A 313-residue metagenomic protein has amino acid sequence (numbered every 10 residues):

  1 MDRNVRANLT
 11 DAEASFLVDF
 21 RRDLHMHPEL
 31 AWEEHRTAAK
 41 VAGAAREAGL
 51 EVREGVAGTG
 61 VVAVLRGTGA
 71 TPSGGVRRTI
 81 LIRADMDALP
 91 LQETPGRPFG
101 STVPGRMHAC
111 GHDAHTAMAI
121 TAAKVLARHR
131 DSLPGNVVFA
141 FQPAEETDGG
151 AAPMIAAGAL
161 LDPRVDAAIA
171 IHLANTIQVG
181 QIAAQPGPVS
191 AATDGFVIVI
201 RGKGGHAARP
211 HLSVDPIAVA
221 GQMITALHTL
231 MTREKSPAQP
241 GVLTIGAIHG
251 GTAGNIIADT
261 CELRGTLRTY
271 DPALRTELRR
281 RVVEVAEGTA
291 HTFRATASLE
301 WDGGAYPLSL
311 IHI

Functional and structural regions predicted by a protein language model:
D2-H108, D113, A117-I120, K124-L133: Acidic/His- and Gly-rich active-site-bordering loop/insert found across diverse amide/peptide-bond hydrolases
A48-L50, E234-V242, A290-T296: Short secondary-structure junctions
V61, A70, L89-L91, G96-M107 (+4 more regions): Histidine/acidic-residue-rich, glycine-tolerant segments that coordinate divalent metal ions
I256-L278: A conserved active-site cap/scaffold subdomain adjacent to cofactor or substrate pockets
L278-V285: Short amphipathic alpha-helices in soluble, non-transmembrane regions that often serve as interface/regulatory elements
I311-I313: Conserved small/polar residues in nucleotide/adenosyl-binding loops
